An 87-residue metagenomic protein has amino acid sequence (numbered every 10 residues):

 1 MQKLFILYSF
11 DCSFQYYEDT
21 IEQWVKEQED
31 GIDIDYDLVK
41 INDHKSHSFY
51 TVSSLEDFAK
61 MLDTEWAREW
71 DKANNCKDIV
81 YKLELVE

Functional and structural regions predicted by a protein language model:
M1-W70, D78-E87: Short S/T/G/P-rich N-terminal loop/turn motif that feeds into the first structured element of a domain
